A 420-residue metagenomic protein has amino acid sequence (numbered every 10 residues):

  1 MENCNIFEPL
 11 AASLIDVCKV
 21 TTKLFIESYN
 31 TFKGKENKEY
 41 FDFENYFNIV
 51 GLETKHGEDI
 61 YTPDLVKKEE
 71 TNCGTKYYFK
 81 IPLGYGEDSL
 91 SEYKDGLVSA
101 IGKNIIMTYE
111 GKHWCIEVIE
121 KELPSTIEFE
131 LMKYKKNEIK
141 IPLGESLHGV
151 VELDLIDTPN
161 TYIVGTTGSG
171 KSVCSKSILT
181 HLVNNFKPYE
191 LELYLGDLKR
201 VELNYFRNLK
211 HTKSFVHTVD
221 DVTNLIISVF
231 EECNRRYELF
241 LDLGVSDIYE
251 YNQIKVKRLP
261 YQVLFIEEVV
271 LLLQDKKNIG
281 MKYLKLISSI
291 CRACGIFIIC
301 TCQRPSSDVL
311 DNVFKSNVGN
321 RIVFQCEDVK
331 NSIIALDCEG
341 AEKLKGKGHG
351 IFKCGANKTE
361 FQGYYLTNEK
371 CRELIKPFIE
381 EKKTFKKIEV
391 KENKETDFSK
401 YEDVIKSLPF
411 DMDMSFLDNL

Functional and structural regions predicted by a protein language model:
E2-T31, C73-Y78, P82, E110-H113 (+6 more regions): P-loop NTPase catalytic phosphate-binding loop
A11-S13, V17-T62: N-proximal, solvent-exposed amphipathic alpha-helical segments enriched in charged/polar residues
E36-F43, G86-L90, K94, C371: Generic alpha-helical secondary structure
F43-K55, K94-I101, I105, L182 (+2 more regions): Hydrophobic, Leu/Ile/Phe/Ala-enriched alpha-helical segments that form helix-helix packing faces
I49-K76, Y261: Short edge beta-strands and adjacent turn/loop segments
P82-I127: Interdomain "pre-motor" coupling segment immediately N-terminal to P-loop NTPase/helicase cores
Y249-K257: Conserved alpha-helical scaffold flanking the Walker A/P-loop in AAA+ ATPase domains
E381-Y401: Non-catalytic, charged low-complexity extensions flanking SF2 helicase motor domains
